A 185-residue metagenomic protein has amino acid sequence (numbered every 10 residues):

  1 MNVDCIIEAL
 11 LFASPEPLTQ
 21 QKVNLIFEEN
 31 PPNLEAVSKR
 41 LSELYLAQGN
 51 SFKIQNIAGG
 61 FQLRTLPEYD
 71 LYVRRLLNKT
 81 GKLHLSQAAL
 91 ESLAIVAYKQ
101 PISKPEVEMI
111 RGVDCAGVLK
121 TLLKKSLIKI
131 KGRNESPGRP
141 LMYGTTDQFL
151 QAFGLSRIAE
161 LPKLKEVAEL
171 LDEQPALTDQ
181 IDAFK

Functional and structural regions predicted by a protein language model:
M1-V3, L83-A89: Short helix-coil-helix linker/hinge
N2-C5, A36-V37, Q151-K185: Phosphate-centric recognition/catalysis
I7, A89-L93: Short alpha-helical "packing" element that flanks the helix-turn-helix/winged-helix DNA-binding module
A13-T19, A97-S103: Short capping segments at the starts of secondary-structure elements
K22-I26, S103-I110, L122: A short acidic, leucine-rich amphipathic alpha-helix
N30-R40, I110-L127, P137-P140, L171-Q174: Short amphipathic alpha-helical interaction segments
S42-Q55, S126-E135: A short, conserved structural fragment
N56-L76, K131-L155: Short, cationic-aromatic polyanion-contact patches
